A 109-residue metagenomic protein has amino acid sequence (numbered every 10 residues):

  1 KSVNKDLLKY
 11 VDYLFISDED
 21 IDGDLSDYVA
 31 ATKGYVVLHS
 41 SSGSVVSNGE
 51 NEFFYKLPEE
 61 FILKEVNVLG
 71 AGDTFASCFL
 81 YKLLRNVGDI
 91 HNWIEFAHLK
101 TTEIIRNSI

Functional and structural regions predicted by a protein language model:
N4-L7: Structural alpha-helical scaffold elements that stabilize or flank donor/cofactor-binding regions in carbohydrate
Y13-D20, L25-F61: Conserved phosphate-donor
E60-I109: Conserved post-catalytic alpha-helical subdomain immediately downstream of the catalytic base and nucleotide-binding
